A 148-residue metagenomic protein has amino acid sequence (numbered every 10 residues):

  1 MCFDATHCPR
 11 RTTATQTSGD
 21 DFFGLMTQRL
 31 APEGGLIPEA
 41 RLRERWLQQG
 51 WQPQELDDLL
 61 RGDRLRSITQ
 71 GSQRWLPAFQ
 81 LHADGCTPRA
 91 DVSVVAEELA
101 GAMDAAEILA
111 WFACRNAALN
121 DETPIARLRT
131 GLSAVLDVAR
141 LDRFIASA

Functional and structural regions predicted by a protein language model:
M1-A148: Non-transmembrane "mature" sequence context
